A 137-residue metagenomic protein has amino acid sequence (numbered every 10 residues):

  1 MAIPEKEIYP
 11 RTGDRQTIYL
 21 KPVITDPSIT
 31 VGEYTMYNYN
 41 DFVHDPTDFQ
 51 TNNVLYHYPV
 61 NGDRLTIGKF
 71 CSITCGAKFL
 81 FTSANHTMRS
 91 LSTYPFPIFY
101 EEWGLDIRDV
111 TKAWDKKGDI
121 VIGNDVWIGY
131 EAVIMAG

Functional and structural regions predicted by a protein language model:
M1-E7, E33-F42: A generic short-segment signal for beta-strand/edge and adjacent turn/coil regions
M1-I29, F96: Extended, small-residue-rich solenoid/repeat segments and analogous flexible loops that form exposed scaffolds
I29, M36-A136: Flexible, glycine/small-residue-enriched loop-and-beta-strand segment within the central core of proteins
